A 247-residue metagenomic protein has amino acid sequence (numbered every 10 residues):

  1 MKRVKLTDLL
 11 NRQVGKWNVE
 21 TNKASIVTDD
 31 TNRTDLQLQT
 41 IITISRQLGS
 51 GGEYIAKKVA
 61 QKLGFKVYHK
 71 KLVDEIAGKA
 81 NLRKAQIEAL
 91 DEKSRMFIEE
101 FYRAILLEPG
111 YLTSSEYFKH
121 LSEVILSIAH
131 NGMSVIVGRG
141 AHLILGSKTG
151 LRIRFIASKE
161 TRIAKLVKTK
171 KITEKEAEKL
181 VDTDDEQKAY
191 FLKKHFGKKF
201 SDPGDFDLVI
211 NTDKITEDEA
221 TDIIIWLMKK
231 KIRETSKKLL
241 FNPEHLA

Functional and structural regions predicted by a protein language model:
M1-Q39: Extreme N-terminal, non-catalytic leader segments that precede Walker-type/kinase nucleotide-binding cores
V4, R12, K16, E20 (+2 more regions): Small-molecule kinase domains that catalyze NTP-dependent phosphoryl transfer to phosphate-bearing small molecules
Q37-S45, G132: Pre-Walker A (Motif I) flank of P-loop NTPase domains
I42-A60: Glycine-rich phosphate-binding P-loop
K66-G78: Short beta-strand-centered segment that lines the nucleotide-binding/catalytic pocket of NTP-utilizing
A77-M133: ATP-dependent small-molecule kinase phosphotransfer cores that center on conserved nucleotide phosphate-binding segments
K148-K168, E174-V181: Conserved phosphate-donor/acceptor-positioning beta-strand/loop module used by diverse small-molecule
G197-A247: NTP-dependent small-molecule kinase module
